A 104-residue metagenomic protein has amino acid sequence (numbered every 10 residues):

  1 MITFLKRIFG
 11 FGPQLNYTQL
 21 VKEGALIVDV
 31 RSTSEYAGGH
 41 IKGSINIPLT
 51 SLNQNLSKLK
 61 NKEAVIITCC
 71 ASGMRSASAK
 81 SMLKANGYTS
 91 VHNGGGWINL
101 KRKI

Functional and structural regions predicted by a protein language model:
I2-N16, L20-A25, T33-A64, M74-I104: Rhodanese-like catalytic fold shared by cysteine-dependent sulfurtransferases and DSP/PTP-type phosphatases
D29: N-terminal glycine-rich beta->alpha transition that marks the start or flank of a dinucleotide-binding site
I67: Short active-site loop at a secondary-structure junction that contains or immediately precedes the catalytic residue(s)
C70: Short cysteine clusters
